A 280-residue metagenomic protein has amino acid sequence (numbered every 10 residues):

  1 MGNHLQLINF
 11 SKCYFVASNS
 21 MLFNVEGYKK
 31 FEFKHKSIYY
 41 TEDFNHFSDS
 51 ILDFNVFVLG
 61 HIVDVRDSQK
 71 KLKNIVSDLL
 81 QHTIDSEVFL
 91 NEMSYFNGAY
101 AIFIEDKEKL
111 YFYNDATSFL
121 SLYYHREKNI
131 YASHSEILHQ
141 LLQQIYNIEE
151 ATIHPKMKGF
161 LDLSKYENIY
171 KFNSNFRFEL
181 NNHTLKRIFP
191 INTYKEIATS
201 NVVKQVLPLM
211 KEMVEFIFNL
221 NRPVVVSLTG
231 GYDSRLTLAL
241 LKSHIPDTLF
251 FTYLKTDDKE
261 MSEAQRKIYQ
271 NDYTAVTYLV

Functional and structural regions predicted by a protein language model:
M1-T229, R235-L279: Cysteine-centered catalytic environments shared across enzyme families
